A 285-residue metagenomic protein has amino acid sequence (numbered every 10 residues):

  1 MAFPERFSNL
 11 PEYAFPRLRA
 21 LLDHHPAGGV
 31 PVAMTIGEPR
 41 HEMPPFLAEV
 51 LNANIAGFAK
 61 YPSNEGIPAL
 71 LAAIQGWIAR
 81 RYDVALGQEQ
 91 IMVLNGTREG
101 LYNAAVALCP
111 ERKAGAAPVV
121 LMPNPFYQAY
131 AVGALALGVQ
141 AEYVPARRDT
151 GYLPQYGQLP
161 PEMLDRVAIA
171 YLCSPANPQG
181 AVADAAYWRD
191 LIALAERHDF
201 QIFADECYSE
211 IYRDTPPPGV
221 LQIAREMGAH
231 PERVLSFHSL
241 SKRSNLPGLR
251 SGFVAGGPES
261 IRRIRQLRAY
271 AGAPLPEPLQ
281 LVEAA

Functional and structural regions predicted by a protein language model:
P4-N103: N-terminal small-domain helix-loop-helix segment of the aminotransferase-like
P4-N9, Q179-A181, S241-K242, A269-G272: Glycine-rich "substrate-gating" loop/helix at the edge of Rossmann-like oxidoreductase active sites
H25-G28, L137, R197-H198: Helix C-cap/helix->beta junction micro-motif
A59-A193, E210-I211, T215-G228, L235: Conserved core of the PLP fold type I
I202-F203: Residue-level marker for buried hydrophobic side chains located in beta-strands that build the well-ordered beta-sheet
E206: Walker B catalytic acidic pair
R233-A285: PLP-dependent aminotransferase class I/II
